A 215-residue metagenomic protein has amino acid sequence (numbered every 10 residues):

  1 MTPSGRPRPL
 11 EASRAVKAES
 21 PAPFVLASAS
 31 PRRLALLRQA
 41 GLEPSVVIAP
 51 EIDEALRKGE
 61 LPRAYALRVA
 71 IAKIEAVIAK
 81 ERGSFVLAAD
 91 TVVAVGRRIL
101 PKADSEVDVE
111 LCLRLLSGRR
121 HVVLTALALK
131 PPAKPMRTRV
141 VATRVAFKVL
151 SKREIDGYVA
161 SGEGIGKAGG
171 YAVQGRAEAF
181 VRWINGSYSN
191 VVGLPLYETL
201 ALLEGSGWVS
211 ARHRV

Functional and structural regions predicted by a protein language model:
S4-R8: Intrinsic, low-complexity polybasic segments
S13-V25, E60-V215: Anionic-ligand binding patches
K17-L42: N-terminal beta1-alpha1 ligand-phosphate binding loop
A29, P50, P132: Cofactor-binding loop segments of dinucleotide-utilizing enzymes, especially the Rossmann-like FAD- and NAD(P)+-binding
L36-Q39, R57, A79-K80: Short loop/helix-cap segments at secondary-structure boundaries that form the rim of catalytic
L42-E43, D53, R119, S161: A short linear boundary/processing microfeature
P44-G59, M136-A142: Short glycine-rich, Thr/Ser-proximal phosphate-binding strand/loop in the N-terminal lobe of ATP-dependent enzymes
